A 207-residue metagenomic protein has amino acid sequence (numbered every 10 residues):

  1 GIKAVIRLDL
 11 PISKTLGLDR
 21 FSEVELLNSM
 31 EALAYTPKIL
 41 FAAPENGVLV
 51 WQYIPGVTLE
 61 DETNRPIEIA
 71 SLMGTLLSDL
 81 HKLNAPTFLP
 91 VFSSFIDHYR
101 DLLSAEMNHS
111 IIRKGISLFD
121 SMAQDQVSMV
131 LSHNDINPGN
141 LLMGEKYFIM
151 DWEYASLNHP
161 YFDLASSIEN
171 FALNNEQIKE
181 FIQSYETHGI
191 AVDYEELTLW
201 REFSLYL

Functional and structural regions predicted by a protein language model:
G1, V5-I6, I39, F119-F162: Active-site acidic catalytic loop and adjacent metal/ATP-binding pocket of ATP-dependent phosphoryl transfer enzymes
I2-V91, E106-S110: ATP-binding pocket architecture of kinase catalytic cores
R20, L199-Y206: Start-of-helix signal in alpha-solenoid helical-repeat scaffolds, especially tetratricopeptide repeats
E25, N137, A165: Active-site phosphate/pyrophosphate-handling residues
A34, L77-A85, M122-A123, F171 (+2 more regions): A general structural signal marking secondary-structure boundaries and capping sites
A42-P44, T198-R201: A short beta-turn/loop motif at secondary-structure boundaries
K82-N134, G144: An alpha-helical support segment within catalytic cores of ATP-dependent transferases
Y161-A191, F203-L207: Active-site activation/catalytic loop segments of kinase-like enzymes and analogous catalytic loops in related
